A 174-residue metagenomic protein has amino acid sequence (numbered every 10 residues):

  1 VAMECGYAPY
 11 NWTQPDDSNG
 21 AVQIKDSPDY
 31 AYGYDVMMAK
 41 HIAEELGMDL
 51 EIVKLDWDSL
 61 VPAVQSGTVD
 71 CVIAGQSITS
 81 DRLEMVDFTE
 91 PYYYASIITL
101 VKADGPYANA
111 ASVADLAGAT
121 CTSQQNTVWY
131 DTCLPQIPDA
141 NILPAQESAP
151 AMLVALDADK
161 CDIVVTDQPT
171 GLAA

Functional and structural regions predicted by a protein language model:
V1-A8, F88-A110: Hydrophobic/proline-rich hinge and linker segments of small-molecule sensing/allosteric domains, predominantly
V1-G75: Extracytoplasmic small-molecule ligand-binding "clamshell" domains of the periplasmic binding protein/Venus flytrap
N19-A21, K102-T120: Flexible hinge/capping segments at coil-to-helix
K25-D26, E44-V53, P135-E147, K160: A local structural motif
Y34, E51-P62, A108, L143-A158: Short helix-initiation/N-cap motifs at beta->coil->alpha
G47-D49, Q65-A74, A119-T120, L156-T170: Alpha-to-beta junction loops
D58-S59, G75-M85, D131-P135, D157-A158 (+1 more regions): A ligand-binding cleft/hinge motif common to bilobed small-molecule-binding domains
T68, S80-A95, P138-N141, A174: Ligand-binding "clamshell"
